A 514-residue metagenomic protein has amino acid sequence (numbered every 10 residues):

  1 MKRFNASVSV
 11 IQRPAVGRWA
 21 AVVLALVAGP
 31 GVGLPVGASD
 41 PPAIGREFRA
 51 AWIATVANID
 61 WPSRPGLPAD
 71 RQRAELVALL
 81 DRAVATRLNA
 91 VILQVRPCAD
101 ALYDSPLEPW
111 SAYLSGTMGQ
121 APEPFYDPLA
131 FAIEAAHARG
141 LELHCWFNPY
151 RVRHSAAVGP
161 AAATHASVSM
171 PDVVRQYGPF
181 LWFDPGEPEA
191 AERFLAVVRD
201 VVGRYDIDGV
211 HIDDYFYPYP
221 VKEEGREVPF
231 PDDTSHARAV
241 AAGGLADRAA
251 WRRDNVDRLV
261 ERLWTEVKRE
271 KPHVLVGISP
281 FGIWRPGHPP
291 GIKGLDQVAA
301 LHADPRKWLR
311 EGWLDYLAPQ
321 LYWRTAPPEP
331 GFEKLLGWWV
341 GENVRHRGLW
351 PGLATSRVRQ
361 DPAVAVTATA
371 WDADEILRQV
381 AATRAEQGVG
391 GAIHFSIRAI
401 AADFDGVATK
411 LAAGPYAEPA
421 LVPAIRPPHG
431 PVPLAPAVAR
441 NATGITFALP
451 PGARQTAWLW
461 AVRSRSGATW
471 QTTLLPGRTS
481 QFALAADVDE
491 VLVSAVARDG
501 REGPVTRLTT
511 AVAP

Functional and structural regions predicted by a protein language model:
R46, A54-A74, C145-R204, A300: Active-site-adjacent "subsite" loops/lids of carbohydrate-active enzymes
A74-D100: Catalytic domains of carbohydrate-active enzymes, especially glycoside hydrolases
L93-N148, G244, R248-E270, G331-F332: Aromatic-lined substrate-binding rim segments of carbohydrate-active enzymes
A101-G116, R151-G178, D214-A241, H288-D296 (+1 more regions): Aromatic- and acidic-residue-enriched segments that line the glycan-binding/catalytic groove of carbohydrate-active
S235-G291, L295-A363: Glycoside hydrolase catalytic-domain groove-lining segments
P305-R306, R310-P328, R345-R426: Substrate-binding cleft of secreted/luminal carbohydrate-active enzymes
A413-R454, G500-P514: Pro/Thr/Ser/Gly-rich low-complexity, intrinsically disordered linker/stalk tracts
L484-E502: Beta-strand-rich modules
